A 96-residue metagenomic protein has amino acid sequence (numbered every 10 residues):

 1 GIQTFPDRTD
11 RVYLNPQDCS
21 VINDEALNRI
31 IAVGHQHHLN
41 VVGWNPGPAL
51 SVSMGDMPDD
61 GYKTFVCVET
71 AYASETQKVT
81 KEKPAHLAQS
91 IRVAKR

Functional and structural regions predicted by a protein language model:
G1-W44, P48: Active-site/ligand-binding surface loops and adjacent short beta/alpha elements that line catalytic pockets across
C19-V21, E75-K78: Beta-strand-rich interaction surfaces with strong enrichment in secreted/lumenal proteins
G34, D56-P58, Q77-E82: Short histidine-centered beta-strand/loop micro-motifs that create catalytic or ligand/metal-coordination sites
H37-F65: Non-heme Fe(II)/2-oxoglutarate
H38, A73, R92: Short, glycine-/Ser/Thr-/acidic-enriched flexible segments
T64-Y72: Short, structured beta-strand/loop micro-motifs enriched in basic residues and often containing a Trp
A71-E75, R96: Hydrophobic alpha-helical segments
K78-K95: Short Pro-Gly-centered flexible turn/kink motifs
